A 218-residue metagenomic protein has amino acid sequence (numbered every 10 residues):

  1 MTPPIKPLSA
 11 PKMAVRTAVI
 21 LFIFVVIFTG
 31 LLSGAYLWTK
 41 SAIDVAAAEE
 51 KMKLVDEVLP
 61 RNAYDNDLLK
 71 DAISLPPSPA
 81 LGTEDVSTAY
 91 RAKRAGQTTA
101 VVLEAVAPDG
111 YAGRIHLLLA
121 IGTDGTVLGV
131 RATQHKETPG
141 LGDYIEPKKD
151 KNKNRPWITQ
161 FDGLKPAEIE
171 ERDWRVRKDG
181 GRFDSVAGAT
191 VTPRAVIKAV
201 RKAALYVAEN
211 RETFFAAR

Functional and structural regions predicted by a protein language model:
T2-R218: Flexible, solvent-exposed loop/hinge segments and secondary-structure transition points
